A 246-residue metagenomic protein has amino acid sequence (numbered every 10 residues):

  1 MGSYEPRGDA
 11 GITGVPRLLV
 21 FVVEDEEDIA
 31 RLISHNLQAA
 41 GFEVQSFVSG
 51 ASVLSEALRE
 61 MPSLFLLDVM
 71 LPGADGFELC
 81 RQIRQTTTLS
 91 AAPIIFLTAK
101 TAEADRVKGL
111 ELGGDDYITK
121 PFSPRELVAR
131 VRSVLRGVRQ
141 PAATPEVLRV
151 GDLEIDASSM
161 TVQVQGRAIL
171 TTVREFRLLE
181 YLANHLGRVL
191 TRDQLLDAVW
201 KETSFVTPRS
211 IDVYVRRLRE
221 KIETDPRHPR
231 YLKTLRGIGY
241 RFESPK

Functional and structural regions predicted by a protein language model:
M1-F21: Non-catalytic signal-transmission and effector/linker regions of two-component phosphorelay proteins
P16-L19, S133-V189, D193: Short, Lys/Arg-enriched segments at the junction into DNA-binding effector domains of transcriptional regulators
R17, M61-S63, T88-P93, F205: His-Asp phosphorelay/catalytic-motif detector in bacterial-type signaling
E24: Conserved acidic carboxylate
D28-A39: Charged docking surfaces used in two-component/phosphorelay signaling
S46-L64: Acidic, metal-coordinating helix/loop segments flanking the phosphotransfer/catalytic sites of two-component signaling
P72, F77, R81-T86, A91-R149: Basic, amphipathic DNA-recognition helix from helix-turn-helix-like DNA-binding domains
P145, L170, V213-V215, R219-K246: DNA-binding patch around the recognition helix
